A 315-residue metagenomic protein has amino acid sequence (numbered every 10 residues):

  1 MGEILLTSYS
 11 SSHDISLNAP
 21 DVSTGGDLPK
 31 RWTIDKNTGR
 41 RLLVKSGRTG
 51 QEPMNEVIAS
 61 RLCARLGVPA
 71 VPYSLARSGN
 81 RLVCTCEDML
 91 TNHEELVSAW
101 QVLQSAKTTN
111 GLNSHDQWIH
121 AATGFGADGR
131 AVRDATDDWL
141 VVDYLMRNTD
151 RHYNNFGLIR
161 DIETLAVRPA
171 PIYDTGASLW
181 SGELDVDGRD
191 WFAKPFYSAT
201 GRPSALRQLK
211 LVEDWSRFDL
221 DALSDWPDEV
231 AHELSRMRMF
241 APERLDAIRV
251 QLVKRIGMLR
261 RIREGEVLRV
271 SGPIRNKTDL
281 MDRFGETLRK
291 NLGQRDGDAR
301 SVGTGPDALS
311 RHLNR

Functional and structural regions predicted by a protein language model:
G2-A106: Conserved ATP-binding subdomain of kinase catalytic cores across diverse folds
R48, L66, E163-R289: C-terminal catalytic region of ATP-dependent kinase domains
Q51, D116-L184: Conserved kinase catalytic-core segment
V57, R61-R65, D134-V142, V250 (+1 more regions): A broad, structural surface signal
P72-N80, H152-D161, L268-R269: Short alpha-helical "patches" and their helix-cap loops
L96, G111-W118, P227, L245 (+3 more regions): Alpha-helix initiation and N-capping motif
A99-A127: Hydrophobic alpha-helical segments and helix pairs
I274-R315: Non-Sec secretion/translocation targeting segments of pathogen effectors
